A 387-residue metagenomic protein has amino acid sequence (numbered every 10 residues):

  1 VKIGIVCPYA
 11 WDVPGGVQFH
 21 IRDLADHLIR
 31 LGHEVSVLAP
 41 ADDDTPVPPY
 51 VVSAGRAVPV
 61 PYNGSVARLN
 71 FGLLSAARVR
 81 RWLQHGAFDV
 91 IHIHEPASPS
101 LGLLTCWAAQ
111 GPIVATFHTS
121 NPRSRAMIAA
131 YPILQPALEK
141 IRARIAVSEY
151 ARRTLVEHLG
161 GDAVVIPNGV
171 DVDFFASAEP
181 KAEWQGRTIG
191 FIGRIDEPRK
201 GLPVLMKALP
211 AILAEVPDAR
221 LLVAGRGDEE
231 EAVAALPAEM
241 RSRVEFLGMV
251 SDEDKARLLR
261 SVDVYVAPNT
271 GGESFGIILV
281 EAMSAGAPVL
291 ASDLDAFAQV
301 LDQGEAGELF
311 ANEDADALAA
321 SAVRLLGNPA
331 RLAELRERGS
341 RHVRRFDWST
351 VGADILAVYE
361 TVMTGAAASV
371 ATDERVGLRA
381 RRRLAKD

Functional and structural regions predicted by a protein language model:
F19, D23, D196-A211, E231 (+1 more regions): A conserved mid-protein helix/loop that constitutes part of the nucleotide-sugar donor-binding site
Y150, G169: Carbohydrate-associated surface elements
K181-K200, M206-P210, L222: Conserved donor-binding/catalytic core segment of Leloir-type glycosyltransferases
E231-E253: Nucleotide-activated donor-binding/catalytic signature segment of Leloir-type glycosyltransferases, i.e., the conserved
M249-V250, R257-V262, I277: Short alpha-helical donor nucleotide-sugar binding micro-motif in glycosyltransferases
V264, P288-A291: Short hydrophobic beta-strand element within catalytic cores of glycosyltransferases and related nucleotide-activated
Q303-G304, E308-A315, R324-A330: Conserved acidic donor-binding segment of nucleotide-sugar-dependent glycosyltransferases
A317, R331-R345: A short, well-ordered alpha-helix in the C-terminal region of glycosyltransferases
